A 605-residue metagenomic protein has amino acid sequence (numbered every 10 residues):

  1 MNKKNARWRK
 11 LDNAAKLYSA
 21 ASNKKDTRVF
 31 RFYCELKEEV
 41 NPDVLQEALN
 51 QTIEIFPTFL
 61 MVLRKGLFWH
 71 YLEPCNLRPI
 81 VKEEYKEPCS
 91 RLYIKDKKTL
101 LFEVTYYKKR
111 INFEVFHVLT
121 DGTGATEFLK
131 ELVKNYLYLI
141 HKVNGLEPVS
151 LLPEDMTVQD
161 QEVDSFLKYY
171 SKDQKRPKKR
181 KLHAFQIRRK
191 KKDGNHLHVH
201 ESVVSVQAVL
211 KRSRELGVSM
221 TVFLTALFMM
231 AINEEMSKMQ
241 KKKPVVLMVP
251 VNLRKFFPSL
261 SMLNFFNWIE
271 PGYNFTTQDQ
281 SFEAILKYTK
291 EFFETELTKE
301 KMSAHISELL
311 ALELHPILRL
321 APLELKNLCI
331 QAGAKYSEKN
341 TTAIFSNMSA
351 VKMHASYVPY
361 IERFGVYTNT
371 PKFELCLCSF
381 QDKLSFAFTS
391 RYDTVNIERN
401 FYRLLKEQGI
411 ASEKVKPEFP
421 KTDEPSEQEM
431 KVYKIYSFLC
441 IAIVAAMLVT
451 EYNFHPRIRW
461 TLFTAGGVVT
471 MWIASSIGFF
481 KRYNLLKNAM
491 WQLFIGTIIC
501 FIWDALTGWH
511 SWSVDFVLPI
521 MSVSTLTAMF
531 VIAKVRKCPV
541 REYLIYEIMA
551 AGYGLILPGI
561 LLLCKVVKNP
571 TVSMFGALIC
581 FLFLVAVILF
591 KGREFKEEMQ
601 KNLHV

Functional and structural regions predicted by a protein language model:
M1-L67, L77-E103, E234-V415: Acyl-thioester-dependent acyl-group transfer interface
N2-N13, F102, R110, L119 (+3 more regions): Non-catalytic, low-complexity flexible loops and terminal extensions
A226, A489-G496, L544-G554: Central hydrophobic cores of alpha-helical transmembrane segments in multi-pass integral membrane proteins
K416-V469: N-terminal topogenic module of multi-pass integral membrane proteins
V444-A465, K481-K487, I502-M521, P539-E542 (+1 more regions): Membrane-helix interface and helix-disruption motif detector
F463-I473, W491-W503, V514-V531, G554 (+1 more regions): Generic alpha-helical transmembrane segments
M521-V531, E542-L563: Hydrophobic alpha-helical membrane segments
F595-V605: Short, highly charged, low-complexity non-transmembrane loops/tails of multi-pass membrane proteins
